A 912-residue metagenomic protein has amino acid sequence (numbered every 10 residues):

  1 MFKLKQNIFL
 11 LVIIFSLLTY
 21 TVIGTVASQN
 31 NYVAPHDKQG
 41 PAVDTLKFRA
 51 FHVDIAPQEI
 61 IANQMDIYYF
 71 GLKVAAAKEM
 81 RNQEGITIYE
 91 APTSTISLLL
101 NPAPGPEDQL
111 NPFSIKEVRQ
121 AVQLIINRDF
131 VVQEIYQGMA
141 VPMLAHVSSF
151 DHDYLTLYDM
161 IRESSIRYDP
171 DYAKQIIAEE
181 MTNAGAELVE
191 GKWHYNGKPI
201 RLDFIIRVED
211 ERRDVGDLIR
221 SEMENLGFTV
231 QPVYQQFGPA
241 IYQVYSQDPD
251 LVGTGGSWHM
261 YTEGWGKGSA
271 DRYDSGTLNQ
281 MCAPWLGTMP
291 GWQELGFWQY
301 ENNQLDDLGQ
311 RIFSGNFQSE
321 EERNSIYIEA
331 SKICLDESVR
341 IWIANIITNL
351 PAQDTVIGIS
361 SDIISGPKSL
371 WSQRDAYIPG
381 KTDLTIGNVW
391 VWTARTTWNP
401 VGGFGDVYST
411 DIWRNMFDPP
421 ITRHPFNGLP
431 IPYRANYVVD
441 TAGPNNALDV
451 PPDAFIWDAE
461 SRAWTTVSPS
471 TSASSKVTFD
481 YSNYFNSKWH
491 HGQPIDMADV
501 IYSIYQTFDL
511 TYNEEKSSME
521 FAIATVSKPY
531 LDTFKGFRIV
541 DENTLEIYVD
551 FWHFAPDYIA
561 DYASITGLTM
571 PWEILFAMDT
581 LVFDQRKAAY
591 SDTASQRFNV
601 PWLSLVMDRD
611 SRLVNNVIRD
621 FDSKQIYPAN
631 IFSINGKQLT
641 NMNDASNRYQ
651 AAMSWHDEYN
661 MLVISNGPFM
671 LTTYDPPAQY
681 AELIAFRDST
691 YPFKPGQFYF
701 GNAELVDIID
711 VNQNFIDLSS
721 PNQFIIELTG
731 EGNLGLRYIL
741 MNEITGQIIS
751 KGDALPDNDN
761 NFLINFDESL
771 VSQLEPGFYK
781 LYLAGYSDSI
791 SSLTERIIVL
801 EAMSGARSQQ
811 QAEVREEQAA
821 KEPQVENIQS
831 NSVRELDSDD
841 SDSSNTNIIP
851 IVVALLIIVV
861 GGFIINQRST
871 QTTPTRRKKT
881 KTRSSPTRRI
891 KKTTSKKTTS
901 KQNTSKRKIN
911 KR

Functional and structural regions predicted by a protein language model:
S28-D44, A76, N82-Q83, P112 (+17 more regions): Surface-exposed, Gly/Pro/Thr- and Asp/Glu-enriched linker/hinge segments that connect structured elements
N30-P35, K47-P106, E134-I135, P142 (+7 more regions): Extracellular/periplasmic solute-recognition and catalytic clefts
Q39-G40, A50, G71-A178, H194-N196 (+7 more regions): Local pocket/hinge segments that shape ligand/substrate recognition
R49, P57-Q64, L110-A121, L448-K516: Aromatic- and charge-enriched surface segment that lines or borders ligand/interaction sites
P57-I61, M65-L72, A77, Q83 (+2 more regions): Periplasmic binding protein-like
S114-N225, Q304, E329, R374 (+6 more regions): Append "and occasionally in soluble cytosolic enzymes with long acidic Gly/Pro-rich linkers
Q120, L124, V132-I135, Q231-I241 (+7 more regions): Extracytoplasmic/peripheral linker and loop segments enriched in polar/acidic and small residues with frequent Thr/Pro
T277-C282, M289, L350-R395, F404-Y408 (+7 more regions): Long beta-strand-rich cores associated with HINT superfamily self-processing modules
